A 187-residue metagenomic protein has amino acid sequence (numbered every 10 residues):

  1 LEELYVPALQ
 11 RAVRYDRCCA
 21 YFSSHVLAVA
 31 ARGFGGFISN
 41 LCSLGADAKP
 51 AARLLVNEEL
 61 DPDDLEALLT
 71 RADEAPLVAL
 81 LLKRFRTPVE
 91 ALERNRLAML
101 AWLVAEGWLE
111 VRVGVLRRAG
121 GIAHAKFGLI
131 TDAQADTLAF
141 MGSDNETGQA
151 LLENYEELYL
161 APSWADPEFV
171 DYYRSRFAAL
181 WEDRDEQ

Functional and structural regions predicted by a protein language model:
L1-Q187: PLD/PLD-like phosphodiesterase catalytic module centered on the HKD motif
